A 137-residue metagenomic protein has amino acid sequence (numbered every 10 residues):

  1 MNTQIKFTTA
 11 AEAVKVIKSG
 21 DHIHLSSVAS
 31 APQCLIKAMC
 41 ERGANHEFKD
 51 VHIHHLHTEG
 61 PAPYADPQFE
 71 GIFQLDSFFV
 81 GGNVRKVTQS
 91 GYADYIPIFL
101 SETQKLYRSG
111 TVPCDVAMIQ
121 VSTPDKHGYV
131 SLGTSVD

Functional and structural regions predicted by a protein language model:
M1-D137: Conserved alpha/beta enzyme-core scaffold
